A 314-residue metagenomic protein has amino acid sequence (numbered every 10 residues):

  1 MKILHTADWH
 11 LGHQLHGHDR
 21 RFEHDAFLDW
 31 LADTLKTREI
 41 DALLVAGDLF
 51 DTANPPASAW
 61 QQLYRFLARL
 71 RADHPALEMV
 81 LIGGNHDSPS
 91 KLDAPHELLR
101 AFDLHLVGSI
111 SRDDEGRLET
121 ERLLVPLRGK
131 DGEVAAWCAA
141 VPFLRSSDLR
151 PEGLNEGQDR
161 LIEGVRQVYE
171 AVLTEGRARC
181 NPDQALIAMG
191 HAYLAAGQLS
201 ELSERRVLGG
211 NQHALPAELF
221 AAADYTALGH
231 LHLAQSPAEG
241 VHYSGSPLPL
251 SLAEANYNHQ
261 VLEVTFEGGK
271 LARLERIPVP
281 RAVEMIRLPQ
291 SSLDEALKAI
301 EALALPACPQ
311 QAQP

Functional and structural regions predicted by a protein language model:
M1-V45, F50-P314: Extended recognition/assembly regions associated with phosphoester-bond processing machinery
